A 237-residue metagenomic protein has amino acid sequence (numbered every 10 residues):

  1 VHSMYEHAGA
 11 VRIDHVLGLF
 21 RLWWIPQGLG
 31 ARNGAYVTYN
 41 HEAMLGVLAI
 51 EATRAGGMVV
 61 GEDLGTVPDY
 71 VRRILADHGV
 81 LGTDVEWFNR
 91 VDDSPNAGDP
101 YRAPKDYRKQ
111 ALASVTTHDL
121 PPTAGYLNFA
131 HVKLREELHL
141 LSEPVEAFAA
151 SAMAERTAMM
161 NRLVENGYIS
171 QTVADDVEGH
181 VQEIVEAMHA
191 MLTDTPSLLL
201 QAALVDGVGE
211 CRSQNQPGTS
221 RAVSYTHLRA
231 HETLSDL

Functional and structural regions predicted by a protein language model:
H2-R12, V16-Y70: Active-site neighborhood of glycoside hydrolase catalytic domains
G9, S114, M188, R221-A222: Generic detector of short, well-ordered, non-transmembrane alpha-helical segments enriched in hydrophobic residues
R12-D14, A202-A203, S213-Q214, L234: Well-ordered, non-transmembrane segments within structured domains
L29-A31, A76-G79, G218-S220: Short, hinge-like loop/turn segments at secondary-structure boundaries
G56, D63-G207, C211: Conserved alpha/beta catalytic core and glycan-binding cleft of carbohydrate-active enzymes
V208-S224: Short glycine/proline-rich, acidic loop/turn segments that cap or connect secondary-structure elements
T226-T233: Conserved small/polar residues in nucleotide/adenosyl-binding loops
